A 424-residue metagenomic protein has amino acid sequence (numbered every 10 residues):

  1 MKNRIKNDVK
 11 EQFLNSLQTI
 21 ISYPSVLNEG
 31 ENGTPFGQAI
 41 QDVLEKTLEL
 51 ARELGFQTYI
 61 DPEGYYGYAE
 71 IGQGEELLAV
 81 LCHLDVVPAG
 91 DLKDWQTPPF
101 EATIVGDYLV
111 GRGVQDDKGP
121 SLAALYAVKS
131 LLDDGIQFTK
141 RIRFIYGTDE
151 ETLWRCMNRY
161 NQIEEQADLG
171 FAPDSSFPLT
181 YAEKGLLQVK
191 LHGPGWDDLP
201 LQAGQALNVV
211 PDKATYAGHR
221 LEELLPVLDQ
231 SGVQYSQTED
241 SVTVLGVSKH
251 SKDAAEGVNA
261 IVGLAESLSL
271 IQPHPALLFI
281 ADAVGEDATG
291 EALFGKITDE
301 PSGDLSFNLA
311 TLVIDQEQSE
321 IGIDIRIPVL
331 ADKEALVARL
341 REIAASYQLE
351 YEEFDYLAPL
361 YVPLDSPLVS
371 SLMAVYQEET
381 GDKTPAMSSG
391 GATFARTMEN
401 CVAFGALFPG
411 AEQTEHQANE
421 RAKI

Functional and structural regions predicted by a protein language model:
M1-C82, V86-G90, G322, I424: N-terminal helical capping/dimerization or prosegment-like subdomains of hydrolases acting on amide or phosphate bonds
T58-P62, Q234-T238, L309, A386-M387: Short beta-strand
L77-Y146, T152, Q417-K423: Active-site metal-coordination/substrate-binding segment of hydrolases, especially metallo-dependent peptidases
S121-L131, Y160, G218, L264-L268 (+1 more regions): Buried hydrophobic packing segments
E151, M157-P328: Midchain, well-structured core segments that form catalytic/ion-binding scaffolds
K252-N308, V313-Q316, R326-A338, E350-I424: An extended, acidic, His-containing surface patch that forms the Zn2+-binding/catalytic region of metallohydrolases
